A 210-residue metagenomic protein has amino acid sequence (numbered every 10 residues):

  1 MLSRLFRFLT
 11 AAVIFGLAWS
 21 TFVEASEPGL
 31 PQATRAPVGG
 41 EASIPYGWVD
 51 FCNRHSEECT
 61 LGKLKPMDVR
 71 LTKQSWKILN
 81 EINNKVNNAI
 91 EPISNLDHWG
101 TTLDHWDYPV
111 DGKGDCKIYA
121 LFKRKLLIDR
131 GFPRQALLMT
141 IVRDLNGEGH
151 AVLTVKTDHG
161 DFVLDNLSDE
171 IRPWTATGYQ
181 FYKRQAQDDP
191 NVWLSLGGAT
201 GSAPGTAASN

Functional and structural regions predicted by a protein language model:
M1-T10: Bacterial N-terminal signal peptides that target proteins for export
L2, E24-N210: A structural boundary/capping signal
L9-W19: Bacterial N-terminal signal peptides
